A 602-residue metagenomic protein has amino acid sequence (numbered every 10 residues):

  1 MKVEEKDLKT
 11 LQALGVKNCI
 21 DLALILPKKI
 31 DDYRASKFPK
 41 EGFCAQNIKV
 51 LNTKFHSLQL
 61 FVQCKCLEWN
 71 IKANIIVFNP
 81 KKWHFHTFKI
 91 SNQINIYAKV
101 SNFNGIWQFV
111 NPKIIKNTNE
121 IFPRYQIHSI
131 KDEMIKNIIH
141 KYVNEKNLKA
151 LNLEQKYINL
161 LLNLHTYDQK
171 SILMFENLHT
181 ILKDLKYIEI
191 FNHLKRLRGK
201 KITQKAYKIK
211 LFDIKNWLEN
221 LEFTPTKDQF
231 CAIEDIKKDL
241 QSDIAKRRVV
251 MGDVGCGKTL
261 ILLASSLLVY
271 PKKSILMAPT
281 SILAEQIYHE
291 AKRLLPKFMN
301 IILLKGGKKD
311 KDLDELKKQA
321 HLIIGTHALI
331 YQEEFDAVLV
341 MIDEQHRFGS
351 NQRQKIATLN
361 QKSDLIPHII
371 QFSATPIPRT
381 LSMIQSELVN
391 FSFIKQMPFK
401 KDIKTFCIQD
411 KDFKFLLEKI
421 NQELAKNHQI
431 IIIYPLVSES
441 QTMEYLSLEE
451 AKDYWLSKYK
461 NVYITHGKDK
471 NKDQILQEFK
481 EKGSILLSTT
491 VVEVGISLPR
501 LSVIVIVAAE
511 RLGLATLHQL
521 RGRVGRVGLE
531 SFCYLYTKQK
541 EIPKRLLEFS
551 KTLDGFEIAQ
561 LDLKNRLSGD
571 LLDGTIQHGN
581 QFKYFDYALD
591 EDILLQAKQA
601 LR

Functional and structural regions predicted by a protein language model:
M1-K17, L22: Helix-hairpin-helix
L22, K273-T280, Q429-L436: Conserved RecA-like ASCE P-loop NTPase motor core of nucleic-acid helicases/translocases
S36-F61, A98: Structural detector for short beta-strands of small beta-barrel domains
K65-E219: Upstream accessory/linker segments immediately N-terminal to the RecA-like ATPase cores of bacterial MutS and a subset
L182-L329: ASCE P-loop NTPase motor cores of helicases and related translocases
K305-I323, I330-A337, D469-I485: Conserved motor-coupling elements within RecA-like helicase/translocase cores
F335-L339, Q345-A425: Post-DEXD/H (motif II) to motif III coupling segment of the RecA-like Helicase ATP-binding lobe
F413-Q429, Y445-R602: C-terminal helicase module of SF1/SF2 nucleic-acid helicases/translocases
